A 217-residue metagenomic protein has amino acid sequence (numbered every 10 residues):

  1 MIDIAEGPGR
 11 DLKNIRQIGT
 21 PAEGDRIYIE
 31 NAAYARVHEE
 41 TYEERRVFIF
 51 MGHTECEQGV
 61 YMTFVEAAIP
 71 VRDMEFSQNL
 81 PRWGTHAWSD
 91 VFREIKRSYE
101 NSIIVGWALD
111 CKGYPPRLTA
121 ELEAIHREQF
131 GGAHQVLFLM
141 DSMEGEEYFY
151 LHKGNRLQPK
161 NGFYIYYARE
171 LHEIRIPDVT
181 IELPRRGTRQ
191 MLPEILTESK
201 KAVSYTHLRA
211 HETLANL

Functional and structural regions predicted by a protein language model:
M1-G106, C111-S199, R209: N-terminal beta-strand/alpha-helix entry module and adjacent surface of metal-dependent catalytic domains
A202-V203: Acidic, proline/serine/threonine- and glycine-rich low-complexity intrinsically disordered segments
T206-T213: Conserved small/polar residues in nucleotide/adenosyl-binding loops
